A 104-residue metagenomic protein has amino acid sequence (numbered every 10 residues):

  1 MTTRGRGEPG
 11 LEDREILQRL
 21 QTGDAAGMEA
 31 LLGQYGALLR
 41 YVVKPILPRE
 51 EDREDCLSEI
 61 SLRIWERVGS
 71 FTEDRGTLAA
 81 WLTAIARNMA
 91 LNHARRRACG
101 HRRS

Functional and structural regions predicted by a protein language model:
T2-G7, Q21-A30, R40-E59, S70: Short, charged helix-capping/linker segments at alpha-helix termini
G10-I16: Acidic, Ser/Thr- and Pro/Gly-rich low-complexity regulatory segments
E12, L38, W81: Charged catalytic carboxylate motif
L31-Y35, L39, A86: Hydrophobic/aromatic residues within well-ordered alpha-helical segments
Y41, D55-L62, G76-N88: Structural recognition of an alpha-helix C-terminal capping motif at a helix-to-coil junction
W65: Short acidic-aromatic loop segments in the C-terminal HATPase_c
G69-S70, A84-S104: Arg/Lys-rich amphipathic alpha helix in sigma70-family domain 2
